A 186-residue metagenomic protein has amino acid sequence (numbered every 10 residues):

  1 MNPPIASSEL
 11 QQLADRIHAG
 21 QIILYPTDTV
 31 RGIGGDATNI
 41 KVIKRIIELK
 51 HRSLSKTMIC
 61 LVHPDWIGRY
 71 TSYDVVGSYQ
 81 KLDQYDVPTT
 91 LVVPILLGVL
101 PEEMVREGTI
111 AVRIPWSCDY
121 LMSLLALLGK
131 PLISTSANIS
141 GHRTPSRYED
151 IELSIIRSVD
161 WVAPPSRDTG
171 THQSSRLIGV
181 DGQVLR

Functional and structural regions predicted by a protein language model:
M1-R186: Active-site-adjacent structural elements in enzyme catalytic cores
